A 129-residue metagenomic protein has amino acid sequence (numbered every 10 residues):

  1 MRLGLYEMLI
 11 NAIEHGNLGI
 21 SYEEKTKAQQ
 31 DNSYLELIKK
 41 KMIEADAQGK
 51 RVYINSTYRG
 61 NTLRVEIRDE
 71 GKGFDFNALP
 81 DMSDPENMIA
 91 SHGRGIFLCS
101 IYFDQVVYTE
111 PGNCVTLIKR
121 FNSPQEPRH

Functional and structural regions predicted by a protein language model:
L3-E7: Conserved alpha-helix in the HATPase_c
M8, A12: Hydrophobic residues in the alpha-helical elements that line and stabilize the ATP-binding pocket of the HATPase_c
I13-H129: Conserved beta-strand-loop-beta-strand hairpin that lines the nucleotide-binding pocket of ATP/GTP-utilizing enzymes
